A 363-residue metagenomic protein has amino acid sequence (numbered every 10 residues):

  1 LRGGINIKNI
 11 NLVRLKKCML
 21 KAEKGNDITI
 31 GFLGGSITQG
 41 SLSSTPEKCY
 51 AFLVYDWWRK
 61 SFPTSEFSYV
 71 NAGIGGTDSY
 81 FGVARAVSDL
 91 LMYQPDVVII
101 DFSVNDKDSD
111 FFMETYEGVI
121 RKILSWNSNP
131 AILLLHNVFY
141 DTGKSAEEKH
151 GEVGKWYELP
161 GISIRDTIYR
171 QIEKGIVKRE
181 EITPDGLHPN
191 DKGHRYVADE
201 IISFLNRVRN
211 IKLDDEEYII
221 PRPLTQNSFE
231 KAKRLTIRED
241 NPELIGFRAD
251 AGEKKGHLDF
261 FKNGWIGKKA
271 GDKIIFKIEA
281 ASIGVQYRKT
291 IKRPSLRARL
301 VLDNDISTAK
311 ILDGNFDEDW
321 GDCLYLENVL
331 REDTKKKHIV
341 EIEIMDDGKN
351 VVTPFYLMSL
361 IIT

Functional and structural regions predicted by a protein language model:
L1-K8, R195, D199-T363: Conserved catalytic region of serine esterases and O-acyltransferases that act on ester linkages in lipids
G4-A72, R85-Q94, V285-Q286, T290-R293 (+1 more regions): Serine-esterase "nucleophile elbow" of acetyl-processing enzymes
G4-K8, S36, F62, N71-V87 (+4 more regions): Cell-envelope and extracellular/periplasmic
I5-R14, D141-D240: Catalytic His-Asp segment of secreted/periplasmic serine-dependent ester chemistry enzymes
T29, S68, P130-A131, P160: Proline-centered loop/turn at the N-terminus of a beta-strand
S41-P46, S109-M113, K144-S145: Short, solvent-exposed loop/turn segments at secondary-structure boundaries
F52, D56, A84, S88 (+4 more regions): Solvent-exposed, polar/charged alpha-helical surfaces in well-ordered, non-transmembrane soluble domains, broadly
D101-N105, E114-E152: Active-site segments of SGNH/GDSL-like serine hydrolases that catalyze O-acetyl group transfer/hydrolysis on lipids
